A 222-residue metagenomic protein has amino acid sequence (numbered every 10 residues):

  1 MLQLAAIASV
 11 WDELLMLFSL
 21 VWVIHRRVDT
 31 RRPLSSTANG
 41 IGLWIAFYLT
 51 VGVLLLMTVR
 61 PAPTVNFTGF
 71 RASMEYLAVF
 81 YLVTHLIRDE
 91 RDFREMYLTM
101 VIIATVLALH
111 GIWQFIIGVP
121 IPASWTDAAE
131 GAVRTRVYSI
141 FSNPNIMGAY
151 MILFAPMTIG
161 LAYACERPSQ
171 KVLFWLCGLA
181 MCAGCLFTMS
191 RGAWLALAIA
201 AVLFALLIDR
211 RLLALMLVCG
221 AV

Functional and structural regions predicted by a protein language model:
M1-M74: N-terminal hydrophobic segments of proteins, predominantly signal-anchor/transmembrane helices of inner/organellar
L4-A8, P33, T37, R60-F70 (+3 more regions): Membrane-interfacial loop-to-transmembrane-helix junctions in polytopic alpha-helical membrane proteins
A6-M16, L86, L186-A193: Short, charge-rich amphipathic segments
D12, D29, D89-D92, D127 (+1 more regions): Acidic-enriched, low-complexity/disordered segments with a strong bias for Aspartate over Glutamate
I45-M57, E75-A78, R94-V133, S139-V222: Alpha-helical transmembrane segments of multi-pass inner-membrane proteins
L82-V83: Membrane-embedded beta-strands that build the outer-membrane beta-barrel scaffold
